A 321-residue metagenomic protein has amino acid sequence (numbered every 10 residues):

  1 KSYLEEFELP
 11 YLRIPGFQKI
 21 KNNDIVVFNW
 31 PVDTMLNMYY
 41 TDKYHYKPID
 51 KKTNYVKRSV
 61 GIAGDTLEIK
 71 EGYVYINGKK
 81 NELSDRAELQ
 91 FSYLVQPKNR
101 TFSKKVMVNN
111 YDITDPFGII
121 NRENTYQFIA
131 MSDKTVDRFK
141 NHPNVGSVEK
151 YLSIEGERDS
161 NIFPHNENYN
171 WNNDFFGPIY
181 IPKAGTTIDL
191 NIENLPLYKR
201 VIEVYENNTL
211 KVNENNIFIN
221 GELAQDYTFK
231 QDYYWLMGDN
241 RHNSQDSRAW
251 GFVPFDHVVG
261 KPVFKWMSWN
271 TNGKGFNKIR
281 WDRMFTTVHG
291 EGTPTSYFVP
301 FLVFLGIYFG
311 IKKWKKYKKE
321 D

Functional and structural regions predicted by a protein language model:
K1-D321: Extended hydrophobic leader/signal-anchor segments used for secretion and membrane insertion
